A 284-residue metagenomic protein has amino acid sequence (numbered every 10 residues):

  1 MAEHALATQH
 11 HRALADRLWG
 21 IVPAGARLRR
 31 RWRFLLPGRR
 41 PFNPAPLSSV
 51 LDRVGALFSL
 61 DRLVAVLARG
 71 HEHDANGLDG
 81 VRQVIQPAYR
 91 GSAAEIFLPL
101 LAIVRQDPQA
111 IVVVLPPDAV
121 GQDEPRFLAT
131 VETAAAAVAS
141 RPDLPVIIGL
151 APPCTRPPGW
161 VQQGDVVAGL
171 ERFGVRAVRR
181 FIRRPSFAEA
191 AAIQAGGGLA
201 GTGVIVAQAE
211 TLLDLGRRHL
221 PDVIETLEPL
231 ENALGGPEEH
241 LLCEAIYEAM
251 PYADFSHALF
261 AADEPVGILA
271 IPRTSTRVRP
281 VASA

Functional and structural regions predicted by a protein language model:
A2-R31, L36-L128, E132, A136 (+2 more regions): Conserved N-terminal catalytic core of the sugar/cofactor nucleotidyltransferase
L51, G55-F58, D107, A135-P142 (+4 more regions): Structural signal for hydrophobic packing residues in well-ordered secondary-structure cores of soluble enzyme domains
Q83-V84, P145-I147, V266-I268: Conserved beta-strand scaffold positions in the cores of enzyme catalytic domains, especially in NTP/NDP-utilizing
A151, W160-A284: Catalytic core of tubulin tyrosine ligase-like
P157: Conserved catalytic core of nucleotide-sugar-dependent glycosyltransferases
